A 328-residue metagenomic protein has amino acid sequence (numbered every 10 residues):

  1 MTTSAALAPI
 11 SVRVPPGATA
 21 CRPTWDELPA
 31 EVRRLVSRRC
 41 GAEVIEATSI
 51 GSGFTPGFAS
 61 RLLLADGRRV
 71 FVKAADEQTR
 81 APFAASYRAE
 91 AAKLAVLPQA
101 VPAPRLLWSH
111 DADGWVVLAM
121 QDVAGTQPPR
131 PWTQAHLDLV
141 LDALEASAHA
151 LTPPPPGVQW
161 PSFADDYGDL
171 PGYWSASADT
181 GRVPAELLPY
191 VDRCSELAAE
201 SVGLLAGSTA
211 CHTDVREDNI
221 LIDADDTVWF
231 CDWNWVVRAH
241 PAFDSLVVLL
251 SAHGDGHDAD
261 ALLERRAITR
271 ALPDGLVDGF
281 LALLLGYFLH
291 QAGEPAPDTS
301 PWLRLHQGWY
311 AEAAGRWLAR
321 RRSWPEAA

Functional and structural regions predicted by a protein language model:
T2-A47: Juxta-kinase regulatory segment immediately upstream of eukaryotic protein kinase catalytic domains
T2-P9, H110, W115, Q127-L188 (+3 more regions): A cross-family kinase active-site recognition segment
A20, A259-A261, A267, F288-A328: ATP/Mg2+ or Mg2+-diphosphate-binding catalytic cores that bind nucleotide phosphates or diphosphates via glycine-rich
R39-E46, A89-E90, S177, R193-L204: Short Pro/Gly-enriched beta-strand edge/turn motifs at strand-loop
G51-L64, F71-V72, E196-F243: Active-site acidic catalytic loop and adjacent metal/ATP-binding pocket of ATP-dependent phosphoryl transfer enzymes
V70-A112, R130-A146, A252: A conserved alpha-helical element in kinase catalytic cores
L118-G125: Short pocket-lining segment of the protein kinase catalytic domain that shapes the ATP-binding cleft
A242-A271, L281-T299: Active-site activation/catalytic loop segments of kinase-like enzymes and analogous catalytic loops in related
